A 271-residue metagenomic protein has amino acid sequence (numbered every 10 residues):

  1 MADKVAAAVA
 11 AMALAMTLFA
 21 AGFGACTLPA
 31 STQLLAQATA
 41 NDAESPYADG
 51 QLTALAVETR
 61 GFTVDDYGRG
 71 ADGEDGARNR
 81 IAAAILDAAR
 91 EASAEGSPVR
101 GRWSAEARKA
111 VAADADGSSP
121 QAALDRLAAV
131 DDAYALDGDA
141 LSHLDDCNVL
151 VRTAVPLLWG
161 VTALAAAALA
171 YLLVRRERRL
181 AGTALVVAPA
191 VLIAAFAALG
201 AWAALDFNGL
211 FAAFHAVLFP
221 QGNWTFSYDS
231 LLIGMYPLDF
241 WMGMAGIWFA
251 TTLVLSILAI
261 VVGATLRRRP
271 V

Functional and structural regions predicted by a protein language model:
M1-A6, P156-F211, I257-V271: Juxtamembrane interface at the cytosolic side of transmembrane helices
M1-L34: Hydrophobic secretory-pathway targeting helix
A2-V9, A140-T153, R178-A184, M235-L238: Membrane-interfacial loop-to-transmembrane-helix junctions in polytopic alpha-helical membrane proteins
L35-D145: Long, solvent-exposed extracytoplasmic domains/loops
D146-T162, G200, M242-T251: N-terminal membrane-entry
A204-Y228: Juxtamembrane non-transmembrane "cap" segments at the membrane-aqueous interface of multi-pass membrane proteins
P220-M242: Short, membrane-exposed interhelical loops at transmembrane-helix boundaries
D239, G243-R269: A juxtamembrane structural motif centered on a specific transmembrane helix
